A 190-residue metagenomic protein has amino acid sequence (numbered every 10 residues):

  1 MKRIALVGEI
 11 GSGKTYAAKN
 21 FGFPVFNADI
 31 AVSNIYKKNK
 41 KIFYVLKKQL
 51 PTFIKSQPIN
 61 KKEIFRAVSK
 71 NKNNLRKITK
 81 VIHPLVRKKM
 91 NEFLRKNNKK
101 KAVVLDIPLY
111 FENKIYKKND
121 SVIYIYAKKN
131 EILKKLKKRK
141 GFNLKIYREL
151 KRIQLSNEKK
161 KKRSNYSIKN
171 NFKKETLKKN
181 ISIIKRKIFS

Functional and structural regions predicted by a protein language model:
I4-L6: Hydrophobic anchor at the beta1->P-loop junction of P-loop NTPases
E9: P-loop (Walker A) phosphate-binding loop of NTP-binding proteins
S12: ATP-binding Walker
T15: Walker A/P-loop
S33-K99: ATP-dependent small-molecule kinase phosphotransfer cores that center on conserved nucleotide phosphate-binding segments
K89-R139: ATP-dependent NMP and nucleoside kinases share a basic, alpha-helical "lid"
M90, K117-K118, K138-F189: Small-molecule kinase domains that catalyze NTP-dependent phosphoryl transfer to phosphate-bearing small molecules
